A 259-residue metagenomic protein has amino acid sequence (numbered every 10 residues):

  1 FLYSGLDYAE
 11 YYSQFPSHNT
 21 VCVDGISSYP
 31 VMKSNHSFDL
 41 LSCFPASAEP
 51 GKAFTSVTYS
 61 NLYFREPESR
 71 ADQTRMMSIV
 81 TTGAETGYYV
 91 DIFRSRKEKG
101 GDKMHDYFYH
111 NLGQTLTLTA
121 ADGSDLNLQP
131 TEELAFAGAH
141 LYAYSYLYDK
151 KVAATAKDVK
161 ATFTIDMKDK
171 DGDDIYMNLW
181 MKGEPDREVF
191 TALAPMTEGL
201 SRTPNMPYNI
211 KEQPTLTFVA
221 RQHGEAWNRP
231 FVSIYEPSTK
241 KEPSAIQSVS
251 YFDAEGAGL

Functional and structural regions predicted by a protein language model:
F1-A139, E225-W227, S233-K240, Y251-D253: Catalytic and substrate-binding regions of extracellular carbohydrate-active enzymes, especially polysaccharide lyases
L6-Y8, S47, S60-L62, Y148-K150 (+3 more regions): Sparse, context-dependent recognition of short Cys/His-centered cofactor- or disulfide-binding micro-motifs
K33, K52, K97-K99, K103 (+6 more regions): Context-gated lysine
T55, S60-Y63, V159-F163, A257-L259: Short, hydrophobic/proline-enriched secondary-structure or compact coil segments at domain edges
F108-E184: Polysaccharide-binding surfaces and accessory modules of carbohydrate-active proteins
F163-G258: Beta-strand-rich recognition/accessory modules
